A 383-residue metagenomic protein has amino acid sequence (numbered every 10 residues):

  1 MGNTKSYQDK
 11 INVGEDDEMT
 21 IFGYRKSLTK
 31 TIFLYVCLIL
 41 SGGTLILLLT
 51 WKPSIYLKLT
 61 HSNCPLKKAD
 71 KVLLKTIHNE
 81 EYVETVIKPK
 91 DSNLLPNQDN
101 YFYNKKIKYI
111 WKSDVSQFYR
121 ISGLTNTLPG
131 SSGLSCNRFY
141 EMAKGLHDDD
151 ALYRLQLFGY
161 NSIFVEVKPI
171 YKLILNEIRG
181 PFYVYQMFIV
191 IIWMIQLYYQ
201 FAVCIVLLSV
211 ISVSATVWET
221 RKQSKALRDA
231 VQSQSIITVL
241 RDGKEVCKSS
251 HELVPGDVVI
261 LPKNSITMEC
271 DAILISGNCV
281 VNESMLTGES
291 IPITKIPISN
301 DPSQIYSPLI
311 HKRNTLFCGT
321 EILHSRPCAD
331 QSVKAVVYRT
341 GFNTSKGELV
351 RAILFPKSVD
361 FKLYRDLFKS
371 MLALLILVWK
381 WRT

Functional and structural regions predicted by a protein language model:
M1-H147, L152-Y153, L207, I211 (+4 more regions): Intrinsic-disorder signature of long, low-complexity extramembrane regions of polytopic membrane transport proteins
G2-D9, E141-S162, S325-K357: Extended, hydrophilic extramembrane loops/domains of integral membrane proteins
S6-H61, S162-Q234, T238, I353-T383: Hydrophobic alpha-helical segments characteristic of transmembrane helices in integral membrane transporters
C64-I77, V231-V246: Membrane-cytosol interface motif
N97-V115, Y119-S135, S235-R365: Cytosolic catalytic regions of P-type ion-transporting ATPases
